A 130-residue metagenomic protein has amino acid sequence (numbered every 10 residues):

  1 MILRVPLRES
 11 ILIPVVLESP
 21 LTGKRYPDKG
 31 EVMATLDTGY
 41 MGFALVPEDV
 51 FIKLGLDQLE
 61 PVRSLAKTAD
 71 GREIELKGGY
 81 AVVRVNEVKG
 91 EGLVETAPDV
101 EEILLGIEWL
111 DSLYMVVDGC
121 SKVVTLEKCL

Functional and structural regions predicted by a protein language model:
M1-L130: Pepsin/retropepsin-fold aspartyl endopeptidases
